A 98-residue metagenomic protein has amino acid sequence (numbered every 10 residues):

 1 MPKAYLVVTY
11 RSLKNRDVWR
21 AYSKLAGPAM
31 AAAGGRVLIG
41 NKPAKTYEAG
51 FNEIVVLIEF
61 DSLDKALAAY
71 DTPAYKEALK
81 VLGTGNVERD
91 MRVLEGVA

Functional and structural regions predicted by a protein language model:
M1-I54, D61-D71, L94-A98: Short S/T/G/P-rich N-terminal loop/turn motif that feeds into the first structured element of a domain
L63-R92: C-terminal structural segments of small proteins and small subunits
